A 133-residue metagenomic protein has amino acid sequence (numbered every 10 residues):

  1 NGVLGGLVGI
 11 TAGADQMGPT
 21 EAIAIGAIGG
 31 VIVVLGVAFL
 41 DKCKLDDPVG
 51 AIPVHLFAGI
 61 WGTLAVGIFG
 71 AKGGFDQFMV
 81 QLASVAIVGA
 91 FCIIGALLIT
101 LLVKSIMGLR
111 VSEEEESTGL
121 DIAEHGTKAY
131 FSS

Functional and structural regions predicted by a protein language model:
N1-S133: Glycine- and aromatic-enriched membrane alpha-helices
